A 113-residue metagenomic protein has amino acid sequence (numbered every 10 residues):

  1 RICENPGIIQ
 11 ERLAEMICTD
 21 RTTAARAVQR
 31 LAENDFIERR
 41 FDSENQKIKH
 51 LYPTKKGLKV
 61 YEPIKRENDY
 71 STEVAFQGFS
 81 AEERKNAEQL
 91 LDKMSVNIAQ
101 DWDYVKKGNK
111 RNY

Functional and structural regions predicted by a protein language model:
R1-E4, K65, D92: Short, locally clustered residues in the helix-turn-helix/winged-helix DNA-binding domain
R1-T23, R30: N-terminal helix-turn-helix DNA-binding core of bacterial DNA-binding proteins
I17, V28, Q77-S80, D103-K106: Short, charged/polar low-complexity linear motifs in solvent-exposed/disordered segments
T22-T23, A75, G108-Y113: Short alpha-helical linear motifs
Q29-Q89: Charged, amphipathic alpha-helical coiled-coil/dimerization segments
A81-Y113: C-terminal regulatory/oligomerization modules of transcriptional regulators
